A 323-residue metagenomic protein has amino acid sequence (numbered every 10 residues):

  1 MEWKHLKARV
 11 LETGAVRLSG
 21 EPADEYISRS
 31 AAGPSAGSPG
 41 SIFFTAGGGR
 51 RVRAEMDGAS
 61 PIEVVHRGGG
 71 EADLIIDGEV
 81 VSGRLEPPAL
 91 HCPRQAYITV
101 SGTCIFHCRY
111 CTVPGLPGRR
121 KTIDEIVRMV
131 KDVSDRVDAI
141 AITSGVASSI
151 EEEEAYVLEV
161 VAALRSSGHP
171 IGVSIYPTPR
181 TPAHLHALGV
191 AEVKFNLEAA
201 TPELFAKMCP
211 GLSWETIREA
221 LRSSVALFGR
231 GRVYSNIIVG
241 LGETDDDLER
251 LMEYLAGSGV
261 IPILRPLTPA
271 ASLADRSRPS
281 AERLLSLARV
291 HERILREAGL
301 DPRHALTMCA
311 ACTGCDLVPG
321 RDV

Functional and structural regions predicted by a protein language model:
M1-I62, H66, L74-I75, L227 (+1 more regions): Auxiliary Fe-S-binding modules of radical SAM enzymes
D73-Y97, L285-R293: Short, charged low-complexity linear segments at domain edges
S82-P114, V137-A139: N-terminal pre-triad scaffold of radical SAM enzymes
C104, V146-S148, I175-T181, L197-T201 (+3 more regions): Active-site-proximal loop/turn and secondary-structure-junction residues that shape catalytic pockets, frequently
Y110, P114-P117, C315-R321: Secreted/processed peptides and extracellular or luminal domains of membrane proteins
T112-R128, D135-L221, V225, R232-Y234 (+1 more regions): Core AdoMet radical
L221-D246, R265-L273: Conserved strand-turn element in the central/C-terminal portion of the radical SAM core barrel that lines
